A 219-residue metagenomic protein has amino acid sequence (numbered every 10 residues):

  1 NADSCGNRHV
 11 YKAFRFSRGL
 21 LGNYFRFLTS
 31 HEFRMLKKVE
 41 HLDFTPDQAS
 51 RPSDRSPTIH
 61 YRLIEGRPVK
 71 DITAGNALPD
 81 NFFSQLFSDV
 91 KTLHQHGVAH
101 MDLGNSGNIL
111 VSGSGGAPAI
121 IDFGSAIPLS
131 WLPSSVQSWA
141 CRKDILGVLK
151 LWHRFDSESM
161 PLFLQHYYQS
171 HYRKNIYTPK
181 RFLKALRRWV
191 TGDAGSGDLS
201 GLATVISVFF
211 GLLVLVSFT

Functional and structural regions predicted by a protein language model:
N1-G6, R62-L63, S112-G113: Active-site beta-strand termini and strand-to-loop segments that position acidic
N1-S30: ATP-binding glycine-rich loop module of kinase domains
F25, E40, F44-F83: Conserved structural core of kinase catalytic domains
T29-K37: AlphaC helix of the eukaryotic protein kinase fold
S30, R67-S88, T92-Q95, S130-E158: ATP-dependent phospho-/nucleotidyl transfer catalytic cores
Q95-G107, V111: Catalytic-loop of the protein kinase fold
G113, A117-G201: C-lobe/activation-segment region of protein kinase-like
I206-F218: Terminal signal-anchor or tail-anchor transmembrane helices that tether membrane-associated enzymes to cellular
